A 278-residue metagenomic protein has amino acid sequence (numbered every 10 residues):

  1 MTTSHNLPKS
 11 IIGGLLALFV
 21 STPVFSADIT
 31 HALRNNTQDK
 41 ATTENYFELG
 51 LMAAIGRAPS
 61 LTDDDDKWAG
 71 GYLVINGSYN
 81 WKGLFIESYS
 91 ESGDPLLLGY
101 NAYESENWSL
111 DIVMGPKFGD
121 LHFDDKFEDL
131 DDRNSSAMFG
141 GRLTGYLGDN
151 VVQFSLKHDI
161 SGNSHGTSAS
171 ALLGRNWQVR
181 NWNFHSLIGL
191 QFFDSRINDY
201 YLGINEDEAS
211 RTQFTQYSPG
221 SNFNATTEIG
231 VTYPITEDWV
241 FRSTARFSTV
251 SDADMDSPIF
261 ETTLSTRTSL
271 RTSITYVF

Functional and structural regions predicted by a protein language model:
S21-T22: N-terminal signal peptide c-region/cleavage motif recognized by signal peptidases
S26-E87, E91-S92: Short glycine/proline- and aromatic-enriched beta-strand/turn motifs that initiate or cap beta-hairpins
N35, I160-S170, G174-R242, F247-E261 (+1 more regions): Outer-membrane beta-barrel transmembrane domain signature
N45, A69-I75, E106, R133-F139 (+4 more regions): Residues that define the transmembrane beta-barrel architecture of outer-membrane proteins
F47, G83-E87, W108, D149-F154 (+2 more regions): Repeated loop/turn-to-beta-strand initiation elements of outer-membrane beta-barrel proteins
L49-R57, Y79, S88-S90, I112-P116 (+4 more regions): Transmembrane beta-barrel strands of outer-membrane/channel proteins
L51-A53, I75-W81, L96-N101, G141-G145 (+6 more regions): Residues on the lipid-exposed face of transmembrane beta-strands in outer-membrane beta-barrel proteins
P59-D63, L97, K126-D129, L156-I160 (+2 more regions): Extracellular loop and loop/strand-boundary signature of outer-membrane beta-barrel proteins
